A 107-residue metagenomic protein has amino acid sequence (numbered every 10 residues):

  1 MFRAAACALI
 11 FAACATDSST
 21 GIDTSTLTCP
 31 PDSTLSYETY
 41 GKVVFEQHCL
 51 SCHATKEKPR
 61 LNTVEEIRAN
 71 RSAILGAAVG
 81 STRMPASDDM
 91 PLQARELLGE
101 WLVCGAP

Functional and structural regions predicted by a protein language model:
M1-A13: Sec-dependent bacterial lipoprotein signal peptides
C14-P107: Aromatic- and Gly/Pro-enriched helix-to-coil junctions and flexible linker segments
